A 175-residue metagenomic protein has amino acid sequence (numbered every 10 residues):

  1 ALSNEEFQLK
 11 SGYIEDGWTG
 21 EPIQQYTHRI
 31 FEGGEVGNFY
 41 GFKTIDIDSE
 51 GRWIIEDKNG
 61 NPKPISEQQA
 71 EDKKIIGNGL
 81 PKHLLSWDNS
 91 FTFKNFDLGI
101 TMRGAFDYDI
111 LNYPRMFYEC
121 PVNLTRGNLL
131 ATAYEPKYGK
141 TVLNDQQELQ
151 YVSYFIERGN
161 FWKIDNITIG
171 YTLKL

Functional and structural regions predicted by a protein language model:
A1-G33, K82-F117, I167, Y171-L173: Transmembrane beta-barrel strand/turn architecture of Gram-negative outer membrane proteins
A1-G79: Conserved small-residue
E5, G17, F39, I47-S49 (+7 more regions): Short linear motifs in intrinsically disordered/low-complexity regions
P22, P62-P64, P81, P114 (+2 more regions): Proline-rich intrinsically disordered, low-complexity coils
A70-K73, K82, L149-I156: Glycine- and acidic
P81-H83, N160-F161: Residue-level preference for beta-strand/loop junctions
A105-L175: Extracytoplasmic gating/loop element in the C-terminal half of outer-membrane beta-barrel translocons and assembly
